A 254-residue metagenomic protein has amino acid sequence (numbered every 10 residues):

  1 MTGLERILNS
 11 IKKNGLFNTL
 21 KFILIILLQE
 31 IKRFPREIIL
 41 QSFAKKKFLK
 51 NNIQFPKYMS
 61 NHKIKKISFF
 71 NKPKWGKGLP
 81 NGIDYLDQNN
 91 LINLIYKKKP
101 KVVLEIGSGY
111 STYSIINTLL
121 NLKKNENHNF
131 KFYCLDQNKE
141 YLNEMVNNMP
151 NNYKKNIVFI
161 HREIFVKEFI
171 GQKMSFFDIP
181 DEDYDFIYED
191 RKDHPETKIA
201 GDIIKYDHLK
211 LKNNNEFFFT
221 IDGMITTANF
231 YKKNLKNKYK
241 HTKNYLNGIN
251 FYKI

Functional and structural regions predicted by a protein language model:
M1-Q41: Boundary detector for helix-to-coil junctions that initiate low-complexity/charged tails
K32-I157: Internal alpha/beta domain cores that form substrate/cofactor-binding pockets in large enzymes and binding proteins
K101, D185, F217: Conserved acidic residues
E105-Y110, L135-Q137, R162, E189-K192 (+1 more regions): Short His-Asn-centered micro-motif
L119-N129, F177-I179, H208-N214: Alpha-helix termini
V146-D181: S-adenosyl-L-methionine
D181-R191: Short SAM/SAH-binding signature in class I
K192-I254: C-terminal substrate-binding/active-site "lid" region of AdoMet-derived donor-dependent transferases
